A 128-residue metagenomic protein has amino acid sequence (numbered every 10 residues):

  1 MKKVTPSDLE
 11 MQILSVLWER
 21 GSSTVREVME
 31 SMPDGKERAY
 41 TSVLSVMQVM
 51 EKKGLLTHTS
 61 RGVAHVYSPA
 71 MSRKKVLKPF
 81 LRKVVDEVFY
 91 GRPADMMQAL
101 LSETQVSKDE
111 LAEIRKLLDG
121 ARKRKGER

Functional and structural regions predicted by a protein language model:
M1, P79, S102-R128: C-terminal regulatory/oligomerization modules of transcriptional regulators
K3-L9, R61-F80: Short, cationic-aromatic polyanion-contact patches
M11-S15, E27: Pre-recognition alpha-helix immediately N-terminal to the DNA-recognition helix within helix-turn-helix or winged-helix
V16-T24: Short capping segments at the starts of secondary-structure elements
S23-M32: Short acidic, hydrophobic short linear motifs in intrinsically disordered regions
L44-Q48: Short, hydrophobic-biased segments on the C-terminal half of alpha helices that form "recognition helices"
G54: Glycine-centered, phosphate/nucleic-acid-interacting loop/turn motifs that mediate DNA/RNA or nucleotide
M71-M96: Conserved segment of winged-helix/HTH DNA-binding domains
